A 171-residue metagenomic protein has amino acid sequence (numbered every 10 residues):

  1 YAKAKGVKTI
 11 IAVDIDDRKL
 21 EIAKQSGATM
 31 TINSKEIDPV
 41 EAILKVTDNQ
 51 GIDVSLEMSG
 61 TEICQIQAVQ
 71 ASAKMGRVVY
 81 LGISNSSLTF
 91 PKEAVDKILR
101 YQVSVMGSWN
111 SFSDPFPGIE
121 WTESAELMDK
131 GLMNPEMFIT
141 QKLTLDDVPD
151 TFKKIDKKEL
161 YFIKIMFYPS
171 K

Functional and structural regions predicted by a protein language model:
Y1-I37, E41: Mid-domain Rossmann-like dinucleotide-binding core that forms the NAD(H)/NADP(H) cofactor-binding site
N33, N49, Y80, S84-S87 (+2 more regions): C-terminal capping/lid region of NAD(P)-dependent oxidoreductase domains
P39-N49: Conserved amphipathic alpha-helix within the SDR
L44-K45, L88-T140, P149-D150: C-terminal substrate-binding/catalytic core of Rossmann-like NAD(P)-dependent dehydrogenases/reductases
D53-L56: N-terminal Rossmann-like NAD(P) cofactor-binding module of classical short-chain dehydrogenase/reductase
M58-Q67: Beta-loop-alpha module in the N-terminal Rossmann-like domain of NAD(P)-dependent dehydrogenases, especially those
S72-K74: Helix-to-beta-strand junctions that scaffold the AdoMet/dcAdoMet cofactor pocket in Class I SAM-dependent enzymes
G76-R77, V103: Glycine-centered, small-residue-biased loops immediately flanking beta-strands in adenine/cofactor-binding cores
